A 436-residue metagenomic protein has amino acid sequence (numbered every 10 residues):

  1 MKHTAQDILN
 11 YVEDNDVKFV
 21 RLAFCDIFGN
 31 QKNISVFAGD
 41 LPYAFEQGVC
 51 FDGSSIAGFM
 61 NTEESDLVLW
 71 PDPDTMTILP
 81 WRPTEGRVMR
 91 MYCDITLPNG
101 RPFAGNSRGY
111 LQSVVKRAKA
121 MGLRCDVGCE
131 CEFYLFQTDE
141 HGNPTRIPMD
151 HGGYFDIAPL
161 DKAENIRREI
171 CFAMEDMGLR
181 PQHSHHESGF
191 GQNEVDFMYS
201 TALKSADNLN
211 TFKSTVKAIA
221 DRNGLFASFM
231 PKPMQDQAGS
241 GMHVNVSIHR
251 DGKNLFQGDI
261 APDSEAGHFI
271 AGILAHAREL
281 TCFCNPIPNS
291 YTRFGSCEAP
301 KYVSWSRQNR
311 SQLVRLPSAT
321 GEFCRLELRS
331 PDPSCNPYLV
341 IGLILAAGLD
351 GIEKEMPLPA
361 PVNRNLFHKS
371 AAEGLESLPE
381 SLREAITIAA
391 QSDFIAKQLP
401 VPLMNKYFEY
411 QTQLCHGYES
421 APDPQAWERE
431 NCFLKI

Functional and structural regions predicted by a protein language model:
M1-I436: Glycine-rich, acidic/polar active-site loops that bind/position phosphate-bearing ligands
